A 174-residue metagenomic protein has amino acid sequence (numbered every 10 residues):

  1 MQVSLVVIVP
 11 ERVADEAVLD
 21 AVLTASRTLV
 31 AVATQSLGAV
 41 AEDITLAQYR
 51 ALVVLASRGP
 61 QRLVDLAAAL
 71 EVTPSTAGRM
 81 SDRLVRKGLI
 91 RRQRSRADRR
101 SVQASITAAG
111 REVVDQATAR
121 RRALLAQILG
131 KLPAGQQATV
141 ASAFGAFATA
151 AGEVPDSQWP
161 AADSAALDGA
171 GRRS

Functional and structural regions predicted by a protein language model:
M1-I44, D168, R173-S174: N-terminal leader segment of winged-helix/HTH proteins
M1-V13, A138-S174: C-terminal regulatory/oligomerization modules of transcriptional regulators
A21, V32-S36, A119-W159: Amphipathic alpha-helical dimerization/coiled-coil segments that flank or bridge DNA-binding/regulatory modules
A31-T76, K87-L89, W159: N-terminal helix-turn-helix DNA-binding core of bacterial DNA-binding proteins
V53-S57, T118, G145: Short, locally clustered residues in the helix-turn-helix/winged-helix DNA-binding domain
D82-S142: Charged, amphipathic alpha-helical coiled-coil/dimerization segments
